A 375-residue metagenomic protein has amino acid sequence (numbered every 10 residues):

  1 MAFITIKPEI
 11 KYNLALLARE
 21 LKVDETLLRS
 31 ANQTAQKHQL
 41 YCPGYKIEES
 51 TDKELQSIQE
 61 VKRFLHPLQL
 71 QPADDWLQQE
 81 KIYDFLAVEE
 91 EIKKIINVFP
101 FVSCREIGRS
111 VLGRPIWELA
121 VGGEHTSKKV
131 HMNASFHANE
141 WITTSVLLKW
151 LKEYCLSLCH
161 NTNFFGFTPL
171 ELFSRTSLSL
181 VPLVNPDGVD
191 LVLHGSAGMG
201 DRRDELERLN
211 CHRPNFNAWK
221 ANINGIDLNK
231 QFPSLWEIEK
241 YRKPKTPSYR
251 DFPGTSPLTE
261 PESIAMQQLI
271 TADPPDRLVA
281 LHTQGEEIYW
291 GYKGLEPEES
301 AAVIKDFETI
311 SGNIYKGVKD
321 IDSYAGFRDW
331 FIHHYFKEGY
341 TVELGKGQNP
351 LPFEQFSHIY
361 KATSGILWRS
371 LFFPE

Functional and structural regions predicted by a protein language model:
M1-D24, Y45-I47, T51-L55: Primarily a LysM-type cell-wall glycan-binding module
L27-S30, K46-P115: Short glycine- and acidic-rich boundary segments immediately preceding or forming the N-terminal edge of structured
R29-H38: Short acidic beta-strand-loop surface patches of small beta-rich interaction domains
P100-V102, K128, S174-S179, D273-R277 (+2 more regions): Loop/turn elements at helix/coil->beta-strand transitions in domains of secreted/extracellular proteins
I107-R109, V121, A134-F136, V181-P186 (+4 more regions): Active-site-proximal beta-strand/loop segments in catalytic clefts of secreted hydrolases
R114, G123-K129: Proline/glycine-enriched tight loop/beta-turn segments at coil->beta junctions that connect or precede beta-strands
W141-I142, K149-L151, C155-Y289, P297: Active-site/substrate-binding loop(s) of hydrolase catalytic cores
L235-E375: Metallocarboxypeptidase
